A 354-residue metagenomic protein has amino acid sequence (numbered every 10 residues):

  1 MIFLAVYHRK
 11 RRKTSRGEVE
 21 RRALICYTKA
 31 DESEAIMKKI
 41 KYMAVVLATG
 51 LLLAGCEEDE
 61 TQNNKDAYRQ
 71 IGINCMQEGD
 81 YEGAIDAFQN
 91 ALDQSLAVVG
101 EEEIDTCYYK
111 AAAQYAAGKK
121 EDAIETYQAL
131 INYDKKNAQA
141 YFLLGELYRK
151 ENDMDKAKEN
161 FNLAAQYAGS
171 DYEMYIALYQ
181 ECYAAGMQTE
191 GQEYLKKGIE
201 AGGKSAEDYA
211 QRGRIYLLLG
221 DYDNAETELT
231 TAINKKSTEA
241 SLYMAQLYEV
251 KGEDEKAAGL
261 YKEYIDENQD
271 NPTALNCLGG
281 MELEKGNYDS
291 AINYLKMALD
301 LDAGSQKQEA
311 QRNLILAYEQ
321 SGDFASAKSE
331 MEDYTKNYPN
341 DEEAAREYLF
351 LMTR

Functional and structural regions predicted by a protein language model:
L52-G55: C-terminal motif of bacterial Sec signal peptides marking the signal peptidase cleavage site
E57-D59: Bacterial signal peptide processing site
D66, G100-E101, D105, Q139 (+6 more regions): Start-of-helix register in tetratricopeptide repeats
Q70, E102-D105, Y109, A116 (+7 more regions): Canonical tetratricopeptide repeat
Q77-E78, A116, K150-E151, A184-A185 (+7 more regions): Register position in tetratricopeptide repeats
Q94, V98, Y133, Y167-A168 (+5 more regions): Structural marker of alpha-solenoid helical repeat scaffolds
